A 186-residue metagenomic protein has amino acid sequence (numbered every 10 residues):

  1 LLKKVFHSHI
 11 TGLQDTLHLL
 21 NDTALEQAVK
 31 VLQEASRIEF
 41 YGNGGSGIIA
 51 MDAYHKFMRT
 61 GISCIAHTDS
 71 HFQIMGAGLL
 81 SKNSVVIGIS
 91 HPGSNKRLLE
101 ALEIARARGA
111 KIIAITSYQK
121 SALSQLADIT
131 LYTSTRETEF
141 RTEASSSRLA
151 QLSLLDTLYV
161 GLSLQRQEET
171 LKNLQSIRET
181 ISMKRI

Functional and structural regions predicted by a protein language model:
L1-T23: HTH-adjacent hinge/linker in prokaryotic transcriptional regulators
H9, T16, A28-V31, A101: A ubiquitous structural signal for well-ordered alpha-helices
T23-A35: Glycine-rich phosphate/diphosphate-binding loops that line cofactor/substrate pockets in enzymes
Q33-S153, T157-R166: Glycine-rich phosphate-binding loops that contact phosphosugars or nucleotide phosphates
E168-I186: A short, charged, Gly/Pro-tolerant segment at domain boundaries
